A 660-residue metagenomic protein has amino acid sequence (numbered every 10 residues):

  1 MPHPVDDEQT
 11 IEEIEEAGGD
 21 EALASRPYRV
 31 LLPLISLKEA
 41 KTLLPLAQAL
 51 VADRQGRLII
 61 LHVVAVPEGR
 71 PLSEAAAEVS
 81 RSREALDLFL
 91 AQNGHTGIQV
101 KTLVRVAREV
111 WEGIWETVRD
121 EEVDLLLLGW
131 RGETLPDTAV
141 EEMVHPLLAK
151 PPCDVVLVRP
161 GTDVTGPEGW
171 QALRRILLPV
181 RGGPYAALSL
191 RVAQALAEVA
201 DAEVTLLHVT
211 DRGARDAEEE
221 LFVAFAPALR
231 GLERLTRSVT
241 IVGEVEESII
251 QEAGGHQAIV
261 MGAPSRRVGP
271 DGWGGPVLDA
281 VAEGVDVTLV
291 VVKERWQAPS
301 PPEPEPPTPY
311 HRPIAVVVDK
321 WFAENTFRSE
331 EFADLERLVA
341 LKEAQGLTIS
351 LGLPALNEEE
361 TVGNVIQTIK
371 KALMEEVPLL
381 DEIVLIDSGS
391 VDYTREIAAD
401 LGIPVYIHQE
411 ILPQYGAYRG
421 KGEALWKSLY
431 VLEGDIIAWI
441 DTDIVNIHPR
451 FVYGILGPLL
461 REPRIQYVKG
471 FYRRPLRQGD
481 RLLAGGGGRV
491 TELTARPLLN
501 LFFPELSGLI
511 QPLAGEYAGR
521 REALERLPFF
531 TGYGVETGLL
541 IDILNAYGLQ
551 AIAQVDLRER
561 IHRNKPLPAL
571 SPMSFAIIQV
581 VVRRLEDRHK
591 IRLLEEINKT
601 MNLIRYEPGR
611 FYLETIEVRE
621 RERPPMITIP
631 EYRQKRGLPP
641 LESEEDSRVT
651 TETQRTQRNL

Functional and structural regions predicted by a protein language model:
M1-D6, L46, T117-E168, I250-P306: Gly/Ser-rich helix-loop-strand patches that form or flank binding pockets for ribonucleotide-derived cofactors
M1-L32, K38, G56-I60, E74-R81 (+10 more regions): Membrane-interfacial segments at transmembrane helix termini in multi-pass membrane proteins
I11-E16, G94-L126, L229-I259, A263-W273 (+1 more regions): Structural beta-alpha unit
E15-S82, Q92-L103, A172-V239, G284: Small/aliphatic-rich secondary-structure junction motif
P306-K371: N-proximal low-complexity "stem/linker" segments adjacent to membrane-targeting elements
P307-A315, I561, K565-V649, T653: Terminal low-complexity segments of carbohydrate-biosynthetic enzymes
D387-R395: A conserved acidic beta->alpha catalytic loop
P413-K421, I447-R521: Acceptor/aglycone-binding surface of glycosyltransferases and processive sugar-polymer synthases
